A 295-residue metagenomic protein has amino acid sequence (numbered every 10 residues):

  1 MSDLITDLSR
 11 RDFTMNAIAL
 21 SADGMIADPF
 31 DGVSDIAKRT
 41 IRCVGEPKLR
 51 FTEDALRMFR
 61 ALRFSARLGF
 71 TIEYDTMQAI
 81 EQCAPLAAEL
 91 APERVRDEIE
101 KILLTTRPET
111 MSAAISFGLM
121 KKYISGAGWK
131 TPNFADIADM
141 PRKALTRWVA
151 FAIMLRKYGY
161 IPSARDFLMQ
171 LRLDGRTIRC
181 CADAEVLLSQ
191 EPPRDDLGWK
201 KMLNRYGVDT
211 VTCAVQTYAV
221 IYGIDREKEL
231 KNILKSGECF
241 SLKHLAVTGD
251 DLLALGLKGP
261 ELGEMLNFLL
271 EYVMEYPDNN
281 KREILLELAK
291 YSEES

Functional and structural regions predicted by a protein language model:
S2, T6-Q170, H244, E261-L266 (+3 more regions): Glycine- and charge-enriched loop/helix tracts that form the active or gating conduit in phosphate/cation-handling
M15, I36, D183-L188, C213-T217 (+2 more regions): Charged, low-complexity, helix-prone segments enriched in Lys/Glu/Asp/Gln
D35-R42, Y218-K231, V247: Conserved, surface-exposed functional patches that form binding/active-site neighborhoods
P132-I224: Divalent metal-dependent catalytic cores for phosphoryl transfer on phosphate-bearing substrates
E185, L252, G256, Y276: Hydrophobic, well-ordered secondary-structure elements that form the walls of internal hydrophobic environments
S189, E294-S295: Short arginine-rich
R226-F268: C-terminal accessory/binding modules appended to enzymatic or scaffolding proteins
